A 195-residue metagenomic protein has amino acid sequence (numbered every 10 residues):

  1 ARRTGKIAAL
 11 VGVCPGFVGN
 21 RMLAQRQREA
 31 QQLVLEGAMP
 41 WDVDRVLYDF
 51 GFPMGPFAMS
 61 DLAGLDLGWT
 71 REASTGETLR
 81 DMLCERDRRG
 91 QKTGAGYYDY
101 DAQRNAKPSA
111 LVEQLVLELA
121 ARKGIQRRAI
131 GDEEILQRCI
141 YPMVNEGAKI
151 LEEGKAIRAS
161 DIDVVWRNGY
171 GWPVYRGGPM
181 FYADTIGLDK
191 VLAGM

Functional and structural regions predicted by a protein language model:
A1-M195: N-terminal glycine-rich phosphate-binding loop for ADP-containing cofactors
